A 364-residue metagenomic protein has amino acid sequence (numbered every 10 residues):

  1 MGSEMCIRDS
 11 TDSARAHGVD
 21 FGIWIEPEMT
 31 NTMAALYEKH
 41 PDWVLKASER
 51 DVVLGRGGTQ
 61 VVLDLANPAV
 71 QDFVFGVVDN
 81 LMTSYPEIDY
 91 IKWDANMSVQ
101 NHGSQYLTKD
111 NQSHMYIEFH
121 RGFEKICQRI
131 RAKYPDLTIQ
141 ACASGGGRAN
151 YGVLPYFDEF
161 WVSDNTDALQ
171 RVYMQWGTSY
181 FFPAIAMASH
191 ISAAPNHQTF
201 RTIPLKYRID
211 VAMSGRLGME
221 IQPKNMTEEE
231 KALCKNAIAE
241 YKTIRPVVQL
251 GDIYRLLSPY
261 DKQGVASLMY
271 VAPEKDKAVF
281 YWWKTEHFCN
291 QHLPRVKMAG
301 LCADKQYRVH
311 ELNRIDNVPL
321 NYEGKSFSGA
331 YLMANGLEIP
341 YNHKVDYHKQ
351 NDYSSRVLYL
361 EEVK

Functional and structural regions predicted by a protein language model:
M1-I7: Short, small-residue-biased leader/transition segments that mark boundaries at the very start of proteins
A14, V74, D94, I139 (+3 more regions): Conserved, mostly hydrophobic/aromatic
F21-I25, I91-W93, Q140-A141, M219: Hydrophobic faces of well-ordered beta-strands that scaffold small-molecule active sites in alpha/beta enzyme cores
N31, Y37-D72, I117-N225: Glycan-recognition surfaces
N67-W93: An active-site-proximal structural segment forming one wall of the substrate-binding cleft that immediately precedes
K206-L257: Catalytic cores of secreted or luminal carbohydrate-active enzymes
P259-C302: Carbohydrate-binding surface patches
E286-K364: C-terminal beta-sandwich/jelly-roll accessory domains of carbohydrate-active enzymes
